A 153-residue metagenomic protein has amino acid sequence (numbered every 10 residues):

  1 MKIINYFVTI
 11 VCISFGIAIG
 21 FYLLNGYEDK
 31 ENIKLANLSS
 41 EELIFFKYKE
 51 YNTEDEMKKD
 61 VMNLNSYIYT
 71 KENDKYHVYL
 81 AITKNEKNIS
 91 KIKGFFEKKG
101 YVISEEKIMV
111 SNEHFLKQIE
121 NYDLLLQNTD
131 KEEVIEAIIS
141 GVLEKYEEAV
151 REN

Functional and structural regions predicted by a protein language model:
M1-N153: Acidic/polar low-complexity segments and flexible, solvent-exposed patches
